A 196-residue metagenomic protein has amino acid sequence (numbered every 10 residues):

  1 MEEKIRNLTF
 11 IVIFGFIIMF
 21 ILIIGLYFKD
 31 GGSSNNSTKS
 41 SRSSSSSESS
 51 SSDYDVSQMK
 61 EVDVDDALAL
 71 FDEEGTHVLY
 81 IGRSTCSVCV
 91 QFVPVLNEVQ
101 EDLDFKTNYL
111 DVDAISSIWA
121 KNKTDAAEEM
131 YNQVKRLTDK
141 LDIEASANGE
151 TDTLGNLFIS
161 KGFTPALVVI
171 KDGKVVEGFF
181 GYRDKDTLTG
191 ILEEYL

Functional and structural regions predicted by a protein language model:
M1-S57: N-terminal targeting signals for export/organelle localization
V56-T76: A short beta-strand-turn-helix
E61, D104-G149: Thiol-based oxidoreductase modules, predominantly thioredoxin-like and allied folds used for disulfide exchange
F71-C86, L96: Short active-site neighborhood of thiol/selenol oxidoreductases, capturing the structured segment around
E74-H77, L103-N108, K171-D172: Loop/turn elements at helix/coil->beta-strand transitions in domains of secreted/extracellular proteins
C86-V90, L167: The canonical Cys-X-X-Cys-His
C89-D104: Typically the conserved alpha-helix immediately C-terminal to a functionally engaged Cys/Sec in thioredoxin-like
N156-L196: Non-catalytic, surface beta->alpha helical segment in thiol-disulfide oxidoreductase systems
